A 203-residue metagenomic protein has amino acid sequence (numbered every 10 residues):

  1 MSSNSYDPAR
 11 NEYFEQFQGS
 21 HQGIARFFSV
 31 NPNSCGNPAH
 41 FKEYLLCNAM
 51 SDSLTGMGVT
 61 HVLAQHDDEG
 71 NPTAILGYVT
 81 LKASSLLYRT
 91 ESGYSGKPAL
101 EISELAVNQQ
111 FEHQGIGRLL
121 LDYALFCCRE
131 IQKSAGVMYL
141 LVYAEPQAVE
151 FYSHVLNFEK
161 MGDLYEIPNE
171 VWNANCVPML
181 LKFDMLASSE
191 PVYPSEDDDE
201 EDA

Functional and structural regions predicted by a protein language model:
M1-Q114, L119-L141, E145, V149-A203: Non-catalytic substrate-recognition and accessory regions of acyl/acetyltransferase enzymes
